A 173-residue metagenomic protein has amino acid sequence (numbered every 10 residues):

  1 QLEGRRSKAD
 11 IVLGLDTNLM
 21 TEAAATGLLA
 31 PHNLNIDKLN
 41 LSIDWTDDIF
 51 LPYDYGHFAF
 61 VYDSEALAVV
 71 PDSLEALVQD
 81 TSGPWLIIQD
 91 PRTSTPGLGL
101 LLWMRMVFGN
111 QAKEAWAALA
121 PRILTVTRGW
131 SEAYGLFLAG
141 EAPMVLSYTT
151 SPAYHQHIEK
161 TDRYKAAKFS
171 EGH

Functional and structural regions predicted by a protein language model:
Q1-M144, H155-Q156: Extracytoplasmic ligand-binding site segments that recognize negatively charged/polar headgroups
Q89, V145-T149, A166-F169: Short, conserved beta-strand edge motifs with alternating hydrophobic and charged residues
R92-T93, T150-S151, H173: Glycine-rich beta-alpha junction loops
G135, E159-H173: Extracytoplasmic/periplasmic substrate-recognition and gating elements
